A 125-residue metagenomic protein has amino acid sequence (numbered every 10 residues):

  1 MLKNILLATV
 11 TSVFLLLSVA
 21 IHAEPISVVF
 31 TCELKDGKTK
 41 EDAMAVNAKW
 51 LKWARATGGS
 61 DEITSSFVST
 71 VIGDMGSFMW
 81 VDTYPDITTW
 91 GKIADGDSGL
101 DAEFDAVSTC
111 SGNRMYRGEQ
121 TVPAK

Functional and structural regions predicted by a protein language model:
M1-V10: Bacterial N-terminal signal peptides that target proteins for export
L6, H22-S27, D61-M79, L100-K125: Glycine-rich beta-strand-turn "strand-cap" elements at beta-sheet edges
S18-A20: N-terminal signal peptide c-region/cleavage motif recognized by signal peptidases
A23-E41: Short N-terminal segments immediately surrounding and downstream of signal-peptide cleavage
T31-C32, W80-D82: Solvent-exposed beta-strand motifs enriched in subsets of small alpha/beta binding domains, especially certain
K38-T64, S98-A102: Short amphipathic alpha-helical segments
K40-D42, P85-G96: Short amphipathic alpha-helices within nucleic acid-binding modules
K52-R55, M75-S77, T89-K92: Mature extracytoplasmic domains of secretory-pathway proteins
